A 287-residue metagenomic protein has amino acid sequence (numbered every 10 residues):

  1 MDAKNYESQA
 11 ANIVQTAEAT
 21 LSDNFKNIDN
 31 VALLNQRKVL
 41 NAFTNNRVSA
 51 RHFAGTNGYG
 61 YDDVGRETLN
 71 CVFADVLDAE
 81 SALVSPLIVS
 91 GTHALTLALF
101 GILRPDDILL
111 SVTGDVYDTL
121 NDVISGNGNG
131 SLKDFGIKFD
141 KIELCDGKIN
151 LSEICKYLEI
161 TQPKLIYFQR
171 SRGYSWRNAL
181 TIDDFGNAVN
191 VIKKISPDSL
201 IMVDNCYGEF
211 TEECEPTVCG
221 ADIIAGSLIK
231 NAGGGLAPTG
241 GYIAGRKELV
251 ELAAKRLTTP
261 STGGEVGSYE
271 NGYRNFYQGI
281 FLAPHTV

Functional and structural regions predicted by a protein language model:
A3-N24, D29-N30, K38-N45, S49-H52 (+4 more regions): Conserved PLP-enzyme active-site core in the AAT-like
R66: N-terminal pre-P-loop "Q-motif" helix
N70: Generic structural marker for isolated residues within well-ordered, non-membrane alpha-helices of soluble domains
